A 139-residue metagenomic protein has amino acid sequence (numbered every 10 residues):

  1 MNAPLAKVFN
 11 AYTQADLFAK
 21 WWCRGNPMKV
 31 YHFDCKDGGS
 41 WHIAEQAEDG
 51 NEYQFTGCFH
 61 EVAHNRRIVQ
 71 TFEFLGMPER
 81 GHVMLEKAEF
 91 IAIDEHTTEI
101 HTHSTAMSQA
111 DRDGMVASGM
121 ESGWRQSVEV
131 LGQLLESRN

Functional and structural regions predicted by a protein language model:
M1-A6, S118, R138-N139: Short, low-complexity N-terminal intrinsically disordered segments enriched in polar/charged residues
M1-P27: Hydrophobic ligand-binding cavity/cleft-lining segments
N2, T13-Q14, H64, E129 (+1 more regions): Residues at helix-coil transition
L5-A6, D34-K36, H60-R67, E89-E99: A short, structured loop/turn motif at beta-sheet edges
V8-F9, F18, W41, F59 (+4 more regions): Hydrophobic pocket/interface hotspot
K29-E73: Glycine-rich portal/gate segments that line the openings of hydrophobic small-molecule binding cavities
V30, L134-N139: Short, highly charged C-terminal tails/helix-capping segments
T71, L75-S122: Beta-strand/loop substructures that line and gate deep hydrophobic ligand-binding cavities in soluble
